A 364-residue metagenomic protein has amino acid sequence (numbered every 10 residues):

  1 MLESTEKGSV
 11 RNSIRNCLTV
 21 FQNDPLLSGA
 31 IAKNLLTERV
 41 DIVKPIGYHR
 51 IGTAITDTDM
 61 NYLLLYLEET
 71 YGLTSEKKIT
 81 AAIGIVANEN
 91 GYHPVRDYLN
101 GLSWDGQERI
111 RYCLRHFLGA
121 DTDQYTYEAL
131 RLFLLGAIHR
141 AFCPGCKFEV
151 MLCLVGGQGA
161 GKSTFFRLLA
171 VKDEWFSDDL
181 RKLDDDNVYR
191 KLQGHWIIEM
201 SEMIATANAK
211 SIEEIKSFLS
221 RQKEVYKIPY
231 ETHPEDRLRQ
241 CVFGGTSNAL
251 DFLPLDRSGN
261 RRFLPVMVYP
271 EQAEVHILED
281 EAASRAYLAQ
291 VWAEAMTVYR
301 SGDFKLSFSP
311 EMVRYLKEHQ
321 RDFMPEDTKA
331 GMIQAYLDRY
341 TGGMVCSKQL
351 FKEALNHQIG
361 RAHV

Functional and structural regions predicted by a protein language model:
M1-R109, Q124, E128, I359-R361: N-terminal nucleic-acid engagement/recognition segments and initiation subdomains in replication, restriction
I83-I197, K348, L355: P-loop NTPase catalytic core of nucleic-acid-dependent motor ATPases
V188-Q193, I228-T246: AAA+/SF3 P-loop NTPase mechanochemical coupling elements
W196-L219, L253-G259: Conserved AAA+/SF3 P-loop NTPase catalytic/coupling segment centered on the Walker-B
I198-S201, K227, Q240-N248, P265-V266: Structural recognition of the conserved hydrophobic beta-strand(s) that form the central parallel beta-sheet of P-loop
I212-E235: Conserved catalytic/switch belt of AAA+ P-loop NTPases
L253-E274: A short helix-turn-beta junction within AAA+ P-loop NTPase domains corresponding to the substrate/partner-engaging
L306-R361: DNA transaction DNA-binding modules
